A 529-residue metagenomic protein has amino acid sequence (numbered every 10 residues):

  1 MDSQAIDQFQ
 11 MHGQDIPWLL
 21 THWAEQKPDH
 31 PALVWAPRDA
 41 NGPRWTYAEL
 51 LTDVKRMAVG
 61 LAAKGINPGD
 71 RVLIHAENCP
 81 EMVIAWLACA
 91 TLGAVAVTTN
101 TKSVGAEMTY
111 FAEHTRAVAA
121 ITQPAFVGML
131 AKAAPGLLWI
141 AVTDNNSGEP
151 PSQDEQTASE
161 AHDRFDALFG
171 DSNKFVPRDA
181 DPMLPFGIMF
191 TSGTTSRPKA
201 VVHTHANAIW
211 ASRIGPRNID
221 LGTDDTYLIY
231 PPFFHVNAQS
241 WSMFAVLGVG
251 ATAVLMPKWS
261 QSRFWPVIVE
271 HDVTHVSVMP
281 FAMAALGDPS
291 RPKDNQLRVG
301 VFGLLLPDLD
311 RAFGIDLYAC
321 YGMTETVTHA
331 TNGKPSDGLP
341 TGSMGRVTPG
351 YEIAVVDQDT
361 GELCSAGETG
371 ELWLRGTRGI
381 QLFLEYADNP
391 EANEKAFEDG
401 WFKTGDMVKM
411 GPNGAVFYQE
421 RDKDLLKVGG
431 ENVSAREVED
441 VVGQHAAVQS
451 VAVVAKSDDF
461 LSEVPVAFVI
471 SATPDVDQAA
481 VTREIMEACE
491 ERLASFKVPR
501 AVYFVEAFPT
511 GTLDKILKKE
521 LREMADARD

Functional and structural regions predicted by a protein language model:
P28-P31, A141-V142, S159-D163, F169-F190 (+2 more regions): Conserved pre-ATP/AMP-binding loop-to-beta segment of ANL
D29-C79, V83-L87, V104-T109, H205-A206: Conserved AMP-binding/adenylate-forming core of the ANL superfamily
R44-A48, F186-W210: Conserved AMP-binding A3 loop
A58, R71, E77-V97, T101-G105 (+4 more regions): A short helix-loop-beta submotif of the ANL/AMP-binding
V59, A63-K64, T91-R164, D272 (+2 more regions): Structural core segment of the AMP-binding/adenylate-forming
G93, I209-T226, F234-H275, T348: Conserved AMP-binding/adenylation subdomain of ANL enzymes
T101-Y110, A120-T122, V276, I353 (+7 more regions): AMP-binding/adenylate-forming catalytic core of the ANL superfamily
E270-T341, E352, L363: Gly/Ser/Thr-rich phosphate-binding loop
